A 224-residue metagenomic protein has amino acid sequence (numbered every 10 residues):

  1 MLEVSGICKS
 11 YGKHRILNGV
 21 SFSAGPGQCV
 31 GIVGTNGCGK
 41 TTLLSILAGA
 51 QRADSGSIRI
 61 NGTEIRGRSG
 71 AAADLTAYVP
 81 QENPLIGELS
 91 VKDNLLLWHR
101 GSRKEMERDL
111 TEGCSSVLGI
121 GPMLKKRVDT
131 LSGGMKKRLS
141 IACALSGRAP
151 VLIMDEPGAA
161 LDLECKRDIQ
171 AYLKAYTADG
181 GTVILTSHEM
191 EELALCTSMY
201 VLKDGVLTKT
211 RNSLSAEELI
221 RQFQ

Functional and structural regions predicted by a protein language model:
V33-T35: The feature captures the beta-strand-to-loop junction immediately N-terminal to the Walker
A48: Helix-to-loop junction immediately C-terminal to a conserved catalytic motif
G56-G67, A71-A72: Conserved ABC transporter NBD signature motif
L96, R108-M123: Conserved ABC ATPase "signature" region
R127-L131: Conserved ABC ATPase signature
L152-E156: Catalytic Walker B motif of ABC-type/P-loop ATPase nucleotide-binding domains
